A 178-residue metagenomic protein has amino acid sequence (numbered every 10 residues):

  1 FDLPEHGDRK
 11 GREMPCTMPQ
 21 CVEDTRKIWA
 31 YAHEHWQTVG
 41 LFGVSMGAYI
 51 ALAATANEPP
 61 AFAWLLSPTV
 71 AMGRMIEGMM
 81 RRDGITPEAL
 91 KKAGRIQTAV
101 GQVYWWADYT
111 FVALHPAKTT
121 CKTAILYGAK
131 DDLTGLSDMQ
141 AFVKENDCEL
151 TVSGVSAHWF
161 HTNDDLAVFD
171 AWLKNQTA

Functional and structural regions predicted by a protein language model:
F1-K10: Conserved alpha/beta-hydrolase
D2, S45, A129: Nucleotide-sugar donor-binding loop of glycosyltransferases
P15-E34: Alpha/beta-hydrolase active-site loop
A32-Q37, Q176: Glycine-rich phosphate-binding loop signature in dinucleotide/nucleotide-binding domains
L41-G43, L66: Short beta-strand immediately N-terminal to the catalytic nucleophile in serine-hydrolase-like folds
G43-A51: Gly/Ala-rich beta-loop-alpha elbow adjacent to hydrolase catalytic centers
A54-T55: Aromatic pocket-lining residues of Rossmann-like dinucleotide-binding sites
E58-A141, E145-V152, S156-Q176: The alpha/beta-hydrolase serine catalytic core
